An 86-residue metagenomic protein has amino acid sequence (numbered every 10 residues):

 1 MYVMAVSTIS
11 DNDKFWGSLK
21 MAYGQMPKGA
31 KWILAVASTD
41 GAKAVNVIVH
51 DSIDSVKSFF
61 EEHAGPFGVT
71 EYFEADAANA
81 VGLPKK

Functional and structural regions predicted by a protein language model:
M1-K86: Short S/T/G/P-rich N-terminal loop/turn motif that feeds into the first structured element of a domain
